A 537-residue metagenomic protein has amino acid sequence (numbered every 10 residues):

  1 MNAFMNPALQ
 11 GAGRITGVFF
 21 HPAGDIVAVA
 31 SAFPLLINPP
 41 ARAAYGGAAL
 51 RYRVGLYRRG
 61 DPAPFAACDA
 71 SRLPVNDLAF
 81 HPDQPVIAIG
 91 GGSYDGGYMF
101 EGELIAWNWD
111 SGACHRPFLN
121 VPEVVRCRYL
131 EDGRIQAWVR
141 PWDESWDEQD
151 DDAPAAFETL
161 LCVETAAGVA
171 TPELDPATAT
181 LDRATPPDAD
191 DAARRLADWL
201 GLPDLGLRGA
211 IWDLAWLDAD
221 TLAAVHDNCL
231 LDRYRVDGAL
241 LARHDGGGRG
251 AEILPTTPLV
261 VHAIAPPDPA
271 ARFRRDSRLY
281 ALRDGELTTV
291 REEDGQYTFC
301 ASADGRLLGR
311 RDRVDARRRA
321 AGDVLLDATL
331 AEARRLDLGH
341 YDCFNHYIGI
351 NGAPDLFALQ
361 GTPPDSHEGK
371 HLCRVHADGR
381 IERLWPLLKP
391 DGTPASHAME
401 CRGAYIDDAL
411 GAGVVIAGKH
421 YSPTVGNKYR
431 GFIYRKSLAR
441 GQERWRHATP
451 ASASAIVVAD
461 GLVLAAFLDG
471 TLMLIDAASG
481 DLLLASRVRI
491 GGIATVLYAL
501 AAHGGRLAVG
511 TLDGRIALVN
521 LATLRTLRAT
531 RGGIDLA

Functional and structural regions predicted by a protein language model:
N2-L9, A63-C68, A113-F118, D198-L205 (+7 more regions): A short beta-strand motif characteristic of beta-propeller blades
P7-A43, A49, L205-L222: Beta-strand-rich domains and repeat architectures in extracellular enzymes and scaffolds, especially beta-propellers
G13-F19, R72-A79, N120-R128, G209-D213 (+7 more regions): Repeated scaffold domains used in trafficking and secretory/extracellular systems, primarily beta-propellers
V27, I87, I135-Q136, L222 (+6 more regions): Hydrophobic beta-strand positions that form the internal "hydrophobic ladder" of WD40/Gbeta-like beta-propeller blades
A32-P34, G92-Y94, P141-W142, N228 (+6 more regions): Residue-level signature of beta-propeller blades and closely related beta-rich strand-turn architectures in secreted
L36-R51, D95-G102, S145-F157, P269-R275 (+4 more regions): Short, solvent-exposed loop/turn segments at conserved positions within beta-propeller repeat blades
R58-D61, N108-G112, T165-A166, R235-A239 (+6 more regions): Short loop/turn segments that connect beta-strands within beta-propeller blades
Q149-A166, A494-A537: Blade-level signature of beta-propeller repeat domains, shared across WD40, Kelch, NHL, RCC1 and BNR/Asp-box propellers
